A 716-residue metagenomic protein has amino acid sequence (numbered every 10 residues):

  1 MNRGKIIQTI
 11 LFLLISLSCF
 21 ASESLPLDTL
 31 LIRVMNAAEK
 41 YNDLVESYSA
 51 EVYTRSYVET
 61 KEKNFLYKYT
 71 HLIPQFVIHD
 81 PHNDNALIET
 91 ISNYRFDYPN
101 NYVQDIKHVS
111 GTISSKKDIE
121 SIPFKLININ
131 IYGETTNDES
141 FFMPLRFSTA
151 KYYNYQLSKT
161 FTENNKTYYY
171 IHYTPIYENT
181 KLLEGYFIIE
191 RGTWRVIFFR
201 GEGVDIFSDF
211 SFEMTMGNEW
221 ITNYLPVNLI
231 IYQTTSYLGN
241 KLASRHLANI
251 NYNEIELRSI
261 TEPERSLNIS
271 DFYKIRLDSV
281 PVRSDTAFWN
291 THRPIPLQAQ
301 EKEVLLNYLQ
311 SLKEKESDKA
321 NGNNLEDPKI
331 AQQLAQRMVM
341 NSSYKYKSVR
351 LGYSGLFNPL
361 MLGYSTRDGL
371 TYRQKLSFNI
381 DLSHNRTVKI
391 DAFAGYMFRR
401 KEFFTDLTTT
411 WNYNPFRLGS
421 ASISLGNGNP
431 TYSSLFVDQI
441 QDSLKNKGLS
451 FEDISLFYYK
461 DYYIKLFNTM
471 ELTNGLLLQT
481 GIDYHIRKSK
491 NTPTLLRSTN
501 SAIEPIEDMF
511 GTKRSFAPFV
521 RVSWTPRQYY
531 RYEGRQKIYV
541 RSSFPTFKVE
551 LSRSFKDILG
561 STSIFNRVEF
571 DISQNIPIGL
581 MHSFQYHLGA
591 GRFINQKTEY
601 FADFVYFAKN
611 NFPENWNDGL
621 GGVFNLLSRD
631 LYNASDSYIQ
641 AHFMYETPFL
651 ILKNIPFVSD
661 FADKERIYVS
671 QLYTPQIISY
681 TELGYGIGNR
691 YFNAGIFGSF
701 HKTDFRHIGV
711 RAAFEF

Functional and structural regions predicted by a protein language model:
S22-Y168, I176-L182, H246-Y364, S455 (+7 more regions): Structured extracytoplasmic
A37-K40, S377-L382, T410-P415, N468-N474 (+8 more regions): Outer-membrane beta-barrel proteins
F142-P144, Q156, K166-K274, G589: Gly/Pro-enriched, hydrophobic low-complexity segments that function as extracytoplasmic propeptides/linkers
I197-G203, L351-Y364, I380, N385-R400 (+8 more regions): Transmembrane beta-strand segments that form the barrel wall of outer-membrane beta-barrel proteins
F210, D368-Y372, K401-T405, K460-I464 (+7 more regions): Residues that define the transmembrane beta-barrel architecture of outer-membrane proteins
Q332-Q336, N341-L351, S365-T366, D381-K389 (+6 more regions): Short loop/turn motifs that connect adjacent beta-strands in outer-membrane beta-barrel proteins
Y372-F378, L407-W411, I464-M470, I482 (+8 more regions): Residues on the lipid-exposed face of transmembrane beta-strands in outer-membrane beta-barrel proteins
S420-D438, G448-I454, D508, K548-I651: C-terminal outer-membrane beta-barrel translocator/porin domains of Gram-negative envelope proteins and their
